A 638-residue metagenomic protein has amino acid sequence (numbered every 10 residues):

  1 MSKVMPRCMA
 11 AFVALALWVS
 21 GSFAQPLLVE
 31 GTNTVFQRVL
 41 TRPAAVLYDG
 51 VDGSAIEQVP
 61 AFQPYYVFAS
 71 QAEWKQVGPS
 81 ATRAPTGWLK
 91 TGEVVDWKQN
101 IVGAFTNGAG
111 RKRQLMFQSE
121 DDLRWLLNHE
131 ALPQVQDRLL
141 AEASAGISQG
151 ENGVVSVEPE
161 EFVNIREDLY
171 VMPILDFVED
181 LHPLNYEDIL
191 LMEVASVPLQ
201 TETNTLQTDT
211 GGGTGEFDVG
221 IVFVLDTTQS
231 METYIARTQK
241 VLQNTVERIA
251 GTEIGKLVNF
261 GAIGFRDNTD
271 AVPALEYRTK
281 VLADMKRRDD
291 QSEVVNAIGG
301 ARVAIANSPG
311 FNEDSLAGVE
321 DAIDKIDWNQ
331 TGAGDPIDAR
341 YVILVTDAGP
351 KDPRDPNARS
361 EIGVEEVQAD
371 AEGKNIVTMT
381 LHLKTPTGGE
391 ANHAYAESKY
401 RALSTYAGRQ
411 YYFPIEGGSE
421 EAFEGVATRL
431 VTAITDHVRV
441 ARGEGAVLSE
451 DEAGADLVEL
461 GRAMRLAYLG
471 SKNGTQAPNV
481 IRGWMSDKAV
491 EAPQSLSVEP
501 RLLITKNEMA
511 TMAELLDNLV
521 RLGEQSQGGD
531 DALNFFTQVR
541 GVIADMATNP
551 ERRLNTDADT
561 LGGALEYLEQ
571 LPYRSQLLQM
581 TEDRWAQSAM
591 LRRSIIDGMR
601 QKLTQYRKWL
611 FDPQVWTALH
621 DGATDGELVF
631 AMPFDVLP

Functional and structural regions predicted by a protein language model:
A10-S20: Bacterial N-terminal signal peptides
D49-D52, V222-A236, V281-M285, A301-G310 (+4 more regions): Second-shell loop/turn segments in exported
A55-G92, V155-E160, D168, M172: SH3/SH3-like beta-barrel superfamily modules
I165-V222, T228-A236, R248: Acidic, polar low-complexity linker/tail segments
G215-D284, V319, Y341-V345: Von Willebrand factor
V258-A301, G332, A391-R401: Short beta-strand-loop
L282-R340, P350, K384-G389: Von Willebrand factor
G334, A369-D370, I376, L383-P638: P/S/T/G-enriched low-complexity
